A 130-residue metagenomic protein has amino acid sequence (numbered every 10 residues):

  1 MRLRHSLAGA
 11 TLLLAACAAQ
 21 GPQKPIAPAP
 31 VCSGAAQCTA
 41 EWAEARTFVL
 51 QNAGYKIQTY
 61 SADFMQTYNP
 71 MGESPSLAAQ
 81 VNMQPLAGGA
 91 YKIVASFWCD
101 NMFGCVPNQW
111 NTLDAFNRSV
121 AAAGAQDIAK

Functional and structural regions predicted by a protein language model:
M1-A8: Bacterial N-terminal signal peptides that target proteins for export
L13-A16: C-terminal motif of bacterial Sec signal peptides marking the signal peptidase cleavage site
A18-K130: Ser/Thr-rich, low-complexity intrinsically disordered terminal regions
